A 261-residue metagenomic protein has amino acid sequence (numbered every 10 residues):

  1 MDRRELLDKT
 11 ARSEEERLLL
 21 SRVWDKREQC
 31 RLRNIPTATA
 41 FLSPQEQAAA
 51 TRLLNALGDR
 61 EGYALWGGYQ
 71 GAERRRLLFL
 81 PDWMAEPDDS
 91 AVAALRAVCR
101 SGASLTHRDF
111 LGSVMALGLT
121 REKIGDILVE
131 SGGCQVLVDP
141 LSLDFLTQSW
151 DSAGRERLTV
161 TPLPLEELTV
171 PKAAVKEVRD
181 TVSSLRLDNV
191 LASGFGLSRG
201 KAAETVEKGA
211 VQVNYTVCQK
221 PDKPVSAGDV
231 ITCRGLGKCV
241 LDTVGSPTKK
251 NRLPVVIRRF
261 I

Functional and structural regions predicted by a protein language model:
M1-D188, G194, V217, P224 (+2 more regions): Ferredoxin-like alpha/beta domains used as RNA- or RNAP-binding modules
T205-V206, V225: Short, well-ordered loop/turn sites that connect or cap secondary structure elements
K208-T216: Short, structured beta-strand/loop micro-motifs enriched in basic residues and often containing a Trp
G228-D229: Structural motif
